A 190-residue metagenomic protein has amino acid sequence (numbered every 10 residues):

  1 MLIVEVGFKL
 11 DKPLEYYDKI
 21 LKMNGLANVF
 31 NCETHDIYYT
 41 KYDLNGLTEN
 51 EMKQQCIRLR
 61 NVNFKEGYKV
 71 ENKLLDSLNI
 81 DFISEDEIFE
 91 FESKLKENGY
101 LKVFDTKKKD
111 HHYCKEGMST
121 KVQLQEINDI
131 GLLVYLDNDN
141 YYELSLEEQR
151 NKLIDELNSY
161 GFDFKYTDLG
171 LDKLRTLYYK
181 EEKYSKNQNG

Functional and structural regions predicted by a protein language model:
M1, D11-Y17, D129-L133, N151-E156: Glyoxalase I/VOC metalloenzyme domain signal
M1-S119, D163-G190: N-terminal strand-loop-strand beta-hairpin
M23-G25, L74, I130, D139-Y141 (+1 more regions): General N-terminal targeting signals
I57-L59, V122-L124, L133-V134, E156-Y160: Generic hydrophobic secondary-structure signal
L78-I83, V134-Y135, S145-E147: A short, polar/proline- and glycine-enriched secondary-structure boundary/capping micro-motif
F104-E143: Conserved, surface-exposed functional patches that form binding/active-site neighborhoods
Y141-K173: Mixed-charge, glycine-accented linear interaction segment located at domain edges/termini
